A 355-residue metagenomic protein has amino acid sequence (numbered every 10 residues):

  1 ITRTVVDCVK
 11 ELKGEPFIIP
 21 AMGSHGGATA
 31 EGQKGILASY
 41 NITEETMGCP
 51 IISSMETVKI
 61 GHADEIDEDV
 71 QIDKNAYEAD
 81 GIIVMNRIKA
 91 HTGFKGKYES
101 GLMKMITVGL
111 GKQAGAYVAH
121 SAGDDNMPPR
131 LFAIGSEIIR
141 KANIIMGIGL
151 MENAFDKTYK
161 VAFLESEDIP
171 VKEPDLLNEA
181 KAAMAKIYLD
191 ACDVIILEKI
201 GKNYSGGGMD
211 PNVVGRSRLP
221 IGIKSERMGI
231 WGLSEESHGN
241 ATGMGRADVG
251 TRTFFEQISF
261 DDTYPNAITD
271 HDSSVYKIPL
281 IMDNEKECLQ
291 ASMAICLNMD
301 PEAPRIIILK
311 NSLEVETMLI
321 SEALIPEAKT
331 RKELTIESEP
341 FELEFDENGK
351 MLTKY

Functional and structural regions predicted by a protein language model:
I1-Q33: N-terminal active-site beta-alpha-beta segment that forms phosphate/nucleotide-binding and substrate-recognition loops
T2-C8, G32-T43, E99-V108: A glycine- and small-aliphatic-rich helix-loop capping segment at beta-alpha/alpha-beta transitions that lines
L12-E15, T46-C49, I66-D67, Y77-G81 (+4 more regions): Short coil/turn connectors at secondary-structure junctions
A21-S24, R87-I88, N153, L233-E235 (+1 more regions): Short, ordered loop/turn segments at secondary-structure junctions
A30-K97: An acidic, phosphate/nucleotide-engaging active-site surface
M55, I72-G201, I223: Conserved, well-structured core segments that form the ligand-binding/active-site neighborhood of functional domains
A63, G93-Y98, Y159-V161, G207-D210 (+1 more regions): A short secondary-structure junction signal
P211-Y355: C-terminal non-catalytic interaction/assembly regions of soluble proteins
